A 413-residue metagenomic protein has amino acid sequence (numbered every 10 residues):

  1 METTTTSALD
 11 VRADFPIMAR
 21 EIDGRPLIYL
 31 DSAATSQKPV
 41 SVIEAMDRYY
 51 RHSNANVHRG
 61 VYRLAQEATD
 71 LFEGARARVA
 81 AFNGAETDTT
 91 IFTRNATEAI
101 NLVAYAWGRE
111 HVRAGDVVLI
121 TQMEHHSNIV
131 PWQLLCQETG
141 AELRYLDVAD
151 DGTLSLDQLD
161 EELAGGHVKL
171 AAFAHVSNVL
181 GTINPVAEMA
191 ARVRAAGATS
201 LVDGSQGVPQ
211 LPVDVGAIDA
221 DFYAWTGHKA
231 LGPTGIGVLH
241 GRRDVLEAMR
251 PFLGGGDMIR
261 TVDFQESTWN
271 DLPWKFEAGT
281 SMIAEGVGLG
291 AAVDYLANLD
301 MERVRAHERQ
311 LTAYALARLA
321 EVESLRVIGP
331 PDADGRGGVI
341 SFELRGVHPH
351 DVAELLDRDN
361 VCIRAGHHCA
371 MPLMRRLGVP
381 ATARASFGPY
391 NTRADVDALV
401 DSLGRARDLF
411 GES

Functional and structural regions predicted by a protein language model:
M1-S413: Pyridoxal 5′-phosphate
